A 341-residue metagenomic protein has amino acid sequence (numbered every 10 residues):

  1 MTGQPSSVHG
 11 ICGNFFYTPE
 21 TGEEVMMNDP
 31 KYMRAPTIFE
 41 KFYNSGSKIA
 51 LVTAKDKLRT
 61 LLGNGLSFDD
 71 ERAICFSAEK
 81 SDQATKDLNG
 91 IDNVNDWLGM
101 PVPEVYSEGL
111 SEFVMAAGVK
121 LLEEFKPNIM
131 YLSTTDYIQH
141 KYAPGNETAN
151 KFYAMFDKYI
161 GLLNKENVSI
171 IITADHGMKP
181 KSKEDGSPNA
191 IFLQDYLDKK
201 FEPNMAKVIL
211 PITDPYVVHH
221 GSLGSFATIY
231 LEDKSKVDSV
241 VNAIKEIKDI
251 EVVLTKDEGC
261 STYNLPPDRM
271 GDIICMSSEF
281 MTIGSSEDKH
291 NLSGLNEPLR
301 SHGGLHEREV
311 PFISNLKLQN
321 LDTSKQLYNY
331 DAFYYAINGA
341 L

Functional and structural regions predicted by a protein language model:
T2-A143, S225, K236-S239, K245-V252 (+1 more regions): His/Asp/Glu-rich, glycine-adjacent segments that coordinate divalent cations and/or stabilize oxyanion chemistry on
T18, P211-L341: Active-site neighborhoods of enzymes that stabilize oxyanions during catalysis
K57-G63, I138-Y142, K179-S182, S187 (+2 more regions): Short catalytic/ligand-binding loop motif for oxyanion handling, primarily in non-cytosolic enzymes, centered on
G65-F68, G145-T148, D185-I191, K289-L292: Short secondary-structure boundary/capping segments
I129-S133, I171, I274, I313: Structural motif
K151-D195, C275: Metal-dependent active-site segment of extracytoplasmic phospho-/sulfohydrolases and closely related
G177-T228: Acidic/histidine-rich catalytic neighborhood
